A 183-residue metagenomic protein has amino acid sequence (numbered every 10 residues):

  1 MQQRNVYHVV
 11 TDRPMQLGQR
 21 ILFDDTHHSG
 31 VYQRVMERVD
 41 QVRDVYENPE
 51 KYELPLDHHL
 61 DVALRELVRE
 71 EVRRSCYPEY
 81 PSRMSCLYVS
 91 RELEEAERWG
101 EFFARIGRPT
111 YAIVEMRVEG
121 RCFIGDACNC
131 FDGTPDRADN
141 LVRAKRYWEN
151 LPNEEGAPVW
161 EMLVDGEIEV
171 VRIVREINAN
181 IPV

Functional and structural regions predicted by a protein language model:
Q2-V6, T11-L60, R83-S85, E94-G107 (+2 more regions): Conserved NAD+-utilizing ADP-ribose enzyme module
H59-R73: Active-site-proximal specificity loops/subdomain of glycosyltransferases
R73-Y80: Short, flexible, solvent-exposed loop/turn segments with mixed acidic/basic and small polar residues
